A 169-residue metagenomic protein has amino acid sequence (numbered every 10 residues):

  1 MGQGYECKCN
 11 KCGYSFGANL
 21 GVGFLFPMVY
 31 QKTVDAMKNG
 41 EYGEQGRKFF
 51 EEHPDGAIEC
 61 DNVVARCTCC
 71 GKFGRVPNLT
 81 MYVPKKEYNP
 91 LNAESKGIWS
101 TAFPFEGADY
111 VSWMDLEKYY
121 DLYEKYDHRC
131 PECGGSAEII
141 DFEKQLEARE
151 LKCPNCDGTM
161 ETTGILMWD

Functional and structural regions predicted by a protein language model:
M1, C7-K48: N-terminal cysteine/histidine-rich coordination modules
G4-E6, C60-V64, E124-H128, S136 (+1 more regions): Residues immediately within or flanking Cys/His clusters that coordinate Zn2+ in small zinc-binding modules
C7-C12, C67-C70, C130-C133, C153-C156: Short cysteine-rich clusters marking metal-coordination/redox-active sites
G17, R75, G135-F142, M160-E161: Short functional micro-motifs and their immediate structural scaffolds
F24-L25, H53-N62, I140-K152, M167-D169: Short linker/helix segments within small regulatory modules
K32-T33, C60-K72, E147-T159: Cysteine-rich micro-motifs
E44-D55, E106-E117, P131-I140: Short Cys/His-rich Zn2+-coordinating modules
R75, L79-C130: Surface-exposed beta-loop interaction hotspot
